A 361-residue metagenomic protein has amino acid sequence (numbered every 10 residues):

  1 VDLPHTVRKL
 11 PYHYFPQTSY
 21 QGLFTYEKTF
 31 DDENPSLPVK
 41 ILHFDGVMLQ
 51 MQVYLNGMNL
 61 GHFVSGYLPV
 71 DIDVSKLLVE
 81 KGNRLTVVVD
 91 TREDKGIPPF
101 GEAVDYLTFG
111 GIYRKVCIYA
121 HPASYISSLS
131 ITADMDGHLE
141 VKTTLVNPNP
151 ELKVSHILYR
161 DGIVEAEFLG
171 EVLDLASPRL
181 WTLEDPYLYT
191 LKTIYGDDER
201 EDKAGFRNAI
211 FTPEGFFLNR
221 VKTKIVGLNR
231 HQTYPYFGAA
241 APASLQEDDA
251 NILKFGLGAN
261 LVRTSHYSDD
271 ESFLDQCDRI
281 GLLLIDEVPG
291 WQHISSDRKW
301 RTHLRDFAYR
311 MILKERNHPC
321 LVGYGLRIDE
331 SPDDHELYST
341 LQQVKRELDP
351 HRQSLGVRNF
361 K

Functional and structural regions predicted by a protein language model:
P16-Y125, P148, I163, I280-I285 (+1 more regions): Accessory beta-strand-rich segments of carbohydrate-active enzymes
T18-T25, E184-Y187, I210, G238-S268: Aromatic- and glycine-enriched glycan-recognition loops and surfaces that form the carbohydrate-binding subsites
F30, G57, V116, Y189 (+3 more regions): Conserved, mostly hydrophobic/aromatic
G61-V64, F168, D202, V226: Short hydrophobic alpha-helix segments
K76-G82, K142-P213: Extended acidic/polar, glycine-enriched regions that form or flank non-catalytic beta-rich accessory modules
P122-N149: Surface beta-strand/loop "capping" patches
I126-I131, L180, K192-F255: N-terminal carbohydrate-binding accessory modules
L261-K361: Substrate-binding/catalytic cleft of secreted carbohydrate-active enzymes, primarily glycoside hydrolases
